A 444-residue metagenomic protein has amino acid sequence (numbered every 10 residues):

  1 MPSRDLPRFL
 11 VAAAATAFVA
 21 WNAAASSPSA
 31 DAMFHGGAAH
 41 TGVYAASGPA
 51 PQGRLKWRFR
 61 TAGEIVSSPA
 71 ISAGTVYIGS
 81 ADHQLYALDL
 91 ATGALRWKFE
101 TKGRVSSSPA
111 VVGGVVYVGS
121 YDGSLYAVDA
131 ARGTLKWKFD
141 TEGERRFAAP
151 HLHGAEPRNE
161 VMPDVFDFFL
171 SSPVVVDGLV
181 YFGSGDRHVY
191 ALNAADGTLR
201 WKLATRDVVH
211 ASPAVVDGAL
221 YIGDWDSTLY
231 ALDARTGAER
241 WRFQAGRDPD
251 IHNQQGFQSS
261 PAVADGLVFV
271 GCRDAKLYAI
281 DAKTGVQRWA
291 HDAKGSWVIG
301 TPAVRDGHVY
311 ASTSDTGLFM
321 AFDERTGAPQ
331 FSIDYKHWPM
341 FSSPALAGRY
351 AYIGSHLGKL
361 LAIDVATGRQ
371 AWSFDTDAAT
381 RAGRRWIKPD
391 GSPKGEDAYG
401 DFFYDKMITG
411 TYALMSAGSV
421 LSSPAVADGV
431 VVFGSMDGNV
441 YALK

Functional and structural regions predicted by a protein language model:
M1-V11: Bacterial N-terminal signal peptides that target proteins for export
P28, H35-A38, P51, W57-A70 (+12 more regions): Extracytoplasmic beta-rich repeat domains
D82-Q84, D122-G123, R187-H188, D226-T228 (+4 more regions): Short coil/turn segments within WD40 beta-propeller repeats
D89-G93, D129-R132, N193-D196, D233-T236 (+4 more regions): Short loop/turn segments that connect beta-strands within beta-propeller blades
M415-K444: Blade-level signature of beta-propeller repeat domains, shared across WD40, Kelch, NHL, RCC1 and BNR/Asp-box propellers
